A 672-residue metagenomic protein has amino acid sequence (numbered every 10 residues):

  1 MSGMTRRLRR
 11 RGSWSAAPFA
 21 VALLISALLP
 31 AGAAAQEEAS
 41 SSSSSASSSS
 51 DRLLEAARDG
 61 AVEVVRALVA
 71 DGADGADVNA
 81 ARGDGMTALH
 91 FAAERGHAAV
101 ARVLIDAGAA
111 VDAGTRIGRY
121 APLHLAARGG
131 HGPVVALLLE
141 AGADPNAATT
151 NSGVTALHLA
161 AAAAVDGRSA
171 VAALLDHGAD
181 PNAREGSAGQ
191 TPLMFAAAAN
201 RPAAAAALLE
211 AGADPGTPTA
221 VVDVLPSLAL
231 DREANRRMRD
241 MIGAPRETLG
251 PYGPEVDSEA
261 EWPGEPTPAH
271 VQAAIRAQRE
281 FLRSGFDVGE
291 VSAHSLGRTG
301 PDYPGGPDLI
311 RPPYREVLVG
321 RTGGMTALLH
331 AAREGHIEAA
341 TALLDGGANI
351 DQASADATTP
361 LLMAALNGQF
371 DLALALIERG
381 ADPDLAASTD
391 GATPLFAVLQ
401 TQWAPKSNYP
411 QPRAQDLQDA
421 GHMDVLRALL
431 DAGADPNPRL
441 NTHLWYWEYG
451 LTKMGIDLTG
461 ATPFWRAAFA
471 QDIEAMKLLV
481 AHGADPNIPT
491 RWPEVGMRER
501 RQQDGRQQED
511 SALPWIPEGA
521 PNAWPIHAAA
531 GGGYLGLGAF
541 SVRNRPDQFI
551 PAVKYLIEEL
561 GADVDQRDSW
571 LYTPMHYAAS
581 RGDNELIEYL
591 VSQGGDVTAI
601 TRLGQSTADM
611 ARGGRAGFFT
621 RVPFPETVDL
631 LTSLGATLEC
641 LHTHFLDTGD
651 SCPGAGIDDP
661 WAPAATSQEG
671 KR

Functional and structural regions predicted by a protein language model:
A17-L28: Bacterial N-terminal signal peptides
E37-A39, A46-F91, A327, A331 (+2 more regions): N-terminal segments that cap or nucleate solenoid repeat domains
S49, G85, G118-R119, S152-G153 (+10 more regions): Start-of-repeat signature of ankyrin repeats
E55-G60, F91-H97, L125-H131, L159-G167 (+14 more regions): Ankyrin repeat A-helix N-terminal signature
V64, A99-V100, P133-V134, S169-A170 (+8 more regions): Conserved ankyrin/ankyrin-like repeat signature
V69-A76, R102-A110, A136-D144, A172-D180 (+8 more regions): Ankyrin repeat domain, specifically the short helix-to-loop turn at the C-terminus of the second helix of each repeat
V78-A81, V111-T115, P145-T149, P181-E185 (+8 more regions): Ankyrin repeat boundary signal
G153, T219-R236, G253, E261-V271 (+5 more regions): Acidic/polar low-complexity surface segments
